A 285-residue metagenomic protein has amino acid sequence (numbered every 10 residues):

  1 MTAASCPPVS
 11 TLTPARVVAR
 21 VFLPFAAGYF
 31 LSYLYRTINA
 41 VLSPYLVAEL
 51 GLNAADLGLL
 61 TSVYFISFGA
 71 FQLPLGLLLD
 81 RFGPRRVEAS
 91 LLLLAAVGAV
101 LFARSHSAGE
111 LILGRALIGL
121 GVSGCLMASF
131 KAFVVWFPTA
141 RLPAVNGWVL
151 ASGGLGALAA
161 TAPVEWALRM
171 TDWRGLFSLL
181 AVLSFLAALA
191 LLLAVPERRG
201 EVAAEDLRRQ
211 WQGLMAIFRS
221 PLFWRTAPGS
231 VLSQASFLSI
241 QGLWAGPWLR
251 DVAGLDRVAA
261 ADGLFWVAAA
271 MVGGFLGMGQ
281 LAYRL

Functional and structural regions predicted by a protein language model:
C6-P14, P196-A227: Juxtamembrane intracellular "pre-TM" segments in multi-pass secondary transporters
R20-A54, I240-G246: Extracytoplasmic
T37, F65-L73, A157-L158, A268-L276: Residue-level signature of mid-helix packing/kink "hotspots" within the transmembrane helices of 12-pass Major
N39-A40, L222-A268, V272-F275: Extracytoplasmic gate region of multi-pass secondary transporters
A70-A108: Conserved MFS/SLC helix-loop-helix module at the cytosolic interface between two early adjacent transmembrane helices
G109-R115, R225-T226: Short hydrophobic/alpha-helical segments at membrane-entry points of transmembrane helices in Major Facilitator
G114-S152: Cytoplasmic helix-loop-helix junction between adjacent transmembrane helices in 12-TM secondary transporters
V149-V195: Helix-loop-helix hairpin linking two adjacent transmembrane segments in secondary transporters
